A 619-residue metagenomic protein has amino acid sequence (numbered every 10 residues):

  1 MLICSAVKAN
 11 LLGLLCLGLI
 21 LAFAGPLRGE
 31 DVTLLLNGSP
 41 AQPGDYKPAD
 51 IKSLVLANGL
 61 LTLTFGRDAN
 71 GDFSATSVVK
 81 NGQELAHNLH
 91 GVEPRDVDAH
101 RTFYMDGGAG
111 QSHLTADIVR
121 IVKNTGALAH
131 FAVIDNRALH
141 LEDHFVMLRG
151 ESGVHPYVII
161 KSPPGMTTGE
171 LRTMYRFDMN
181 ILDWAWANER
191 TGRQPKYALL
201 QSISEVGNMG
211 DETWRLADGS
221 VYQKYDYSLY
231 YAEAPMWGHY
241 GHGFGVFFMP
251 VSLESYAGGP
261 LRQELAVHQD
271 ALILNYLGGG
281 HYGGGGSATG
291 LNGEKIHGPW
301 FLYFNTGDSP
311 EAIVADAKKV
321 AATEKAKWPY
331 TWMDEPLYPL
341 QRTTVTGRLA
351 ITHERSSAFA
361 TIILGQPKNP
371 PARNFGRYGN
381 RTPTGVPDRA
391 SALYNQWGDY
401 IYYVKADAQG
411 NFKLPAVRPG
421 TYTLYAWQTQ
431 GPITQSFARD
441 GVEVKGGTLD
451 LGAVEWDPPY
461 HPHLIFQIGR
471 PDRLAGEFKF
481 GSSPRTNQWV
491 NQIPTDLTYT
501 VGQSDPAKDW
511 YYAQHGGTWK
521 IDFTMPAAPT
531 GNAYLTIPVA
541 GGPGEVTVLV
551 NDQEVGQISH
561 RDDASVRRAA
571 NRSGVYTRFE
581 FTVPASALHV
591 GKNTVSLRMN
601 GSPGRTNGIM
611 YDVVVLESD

Functional and structural regions predicted by a protein language model:
E30-D96: Beta-strand-rich N-terminal accessory domains
P48, V55-A57, V97-P163: Extended, loop-rich substrate-binding clefts of extracytoplasmic carbohydrate-active enzymes
D178-K295: A contiguous, surface-exposed recognition patch within enzymatic or periplasmic domains that forms
T343-H353, A360, G410-F412, V454: A short, amphipathic beta-strand motif
P370-N411: Short, acidic Ser/Thr/Gly-rich low-complexity loop/linker segments typical of extracellular and cell-surface proteins
G410, G420-G431: A short, solvent-exposed beta-strand micro-motif common in secreted/extracellular proteins
T429-A453, D457: Structured interaction patches on ligand/partner-binding surfaces of diverse proteins
G516, D522-T530, P538-D619: Beta-strand-rich ligand-recognition modules
